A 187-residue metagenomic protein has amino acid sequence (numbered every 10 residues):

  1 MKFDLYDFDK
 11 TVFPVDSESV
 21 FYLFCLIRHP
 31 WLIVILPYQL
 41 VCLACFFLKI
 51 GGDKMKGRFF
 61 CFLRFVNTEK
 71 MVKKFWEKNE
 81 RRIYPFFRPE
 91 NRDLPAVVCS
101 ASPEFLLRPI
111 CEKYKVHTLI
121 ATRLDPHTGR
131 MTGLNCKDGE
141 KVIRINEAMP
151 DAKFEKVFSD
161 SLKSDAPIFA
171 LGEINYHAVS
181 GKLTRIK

Functional and structural regions predicted by a protein language model:
M1-F3, M71-K187: C-terminal cap/substrate-recognition subdomain and adjoining C-terminal extension of metal-dependent phosphatase-like
M1-K49: Active-site neighborhood of HAD-like aspartate-dependent phosphohydrolases
F8, R64-V66, P95: Catalytic cores of transferase enzymes with a strong primary signal for eukaryotic protein kinases
K10-P14, T68, K182-L183: Intrinsic structural disorder
V15, S19, F47-G51, F62 (+4 more regions): Amphipathic, alpha-helical segments enriched in basic
C25, C42-C45, C61, C99 (+2 more regions): Generic recognition of cysteine residues
F47-R82: TOPRIM metal-binding catalytic domain and adjacent DNA-binding surface shared by DnaG-type primases
